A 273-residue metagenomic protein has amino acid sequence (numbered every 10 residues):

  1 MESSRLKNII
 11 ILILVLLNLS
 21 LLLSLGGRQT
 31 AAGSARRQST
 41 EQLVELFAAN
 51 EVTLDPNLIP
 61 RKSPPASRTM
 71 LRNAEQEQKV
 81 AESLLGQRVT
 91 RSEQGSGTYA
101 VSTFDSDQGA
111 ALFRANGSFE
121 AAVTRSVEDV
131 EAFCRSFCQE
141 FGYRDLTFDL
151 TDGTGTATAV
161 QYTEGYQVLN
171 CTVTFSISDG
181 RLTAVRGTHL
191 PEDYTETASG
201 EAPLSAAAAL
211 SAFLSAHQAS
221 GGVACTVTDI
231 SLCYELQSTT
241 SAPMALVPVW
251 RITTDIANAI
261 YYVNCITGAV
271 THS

Functional and structural regions predicted by a protein language model:
M1-D145, Q161-G165: Preferential activation on post-signal-peptide N-terminal prodomains/segments of secreted or lumenal proteins
I13, V173, W250: Residue-level detector of short, conserved catalytic/binding motifs and their immediate flanks
S92-S96, A115-N116, D149-T154, T239-L246: Short, ordered beta-strand-loop transition motifs
Q108, Y166-V168, I256-N258: Glycine-centered tight beta-turn/hairpin loop motif at sheet-sheet or coil-to-beta transitions
A111, F175, Y261-V263: Assembly/interface hotspot detector across virion components, adhesins/toxins, and nucleic-acid enzymes
A115-T226: Long, charged/polar, surface-exposed segments that mediate recognition or autoinhibition
L190-S273: Extracytoplasmic/luminal low-complexity segments enriched in Pro/Gly and acidic/polar residues that act as flexible
